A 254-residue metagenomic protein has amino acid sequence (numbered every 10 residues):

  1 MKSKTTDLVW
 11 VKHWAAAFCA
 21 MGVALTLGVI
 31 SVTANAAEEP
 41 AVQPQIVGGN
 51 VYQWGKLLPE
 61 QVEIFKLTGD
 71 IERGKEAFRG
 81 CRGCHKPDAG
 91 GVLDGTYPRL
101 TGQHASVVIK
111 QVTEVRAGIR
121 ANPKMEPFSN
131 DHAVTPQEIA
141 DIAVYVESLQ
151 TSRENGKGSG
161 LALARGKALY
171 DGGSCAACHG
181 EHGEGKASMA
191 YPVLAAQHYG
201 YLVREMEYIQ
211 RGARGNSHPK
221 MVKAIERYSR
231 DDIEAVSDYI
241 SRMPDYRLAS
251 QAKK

Functional and structural regions predicted by a protein language model:
M1-I64, S106, T113, A117 (+1 more regions): N-terminal export/targeting leaders of redox proteins
A37-V42, L93-R99, V115-L149, G156-G158 (+4 more regions): Axial heme c-ligation environment in periplasmic c-type cytochrome domains
A41-F78, L93, E147-D171, K254: Electrostatic cytochrome c docking/interface patches
I64, I71-K75, R82, K86-R120 (+4 more regions): Gly/Gly-Pro-rich "capping" loops immediately C-terminal to redox-active cysteine motifs in periplasmic/lumenal
G74, C81-P87, I142, G173-E181 (+2 more regions): The canonical Cys-X-X-Cys-His
E76-R79, K110, Q137, D141 (+4 more regions): Alpha-helical macromolecular-interaction surfaces
A89, Q150, G183, P244-L248: Activation segment of ePK-like protein kinases, specifically the conserved APE
